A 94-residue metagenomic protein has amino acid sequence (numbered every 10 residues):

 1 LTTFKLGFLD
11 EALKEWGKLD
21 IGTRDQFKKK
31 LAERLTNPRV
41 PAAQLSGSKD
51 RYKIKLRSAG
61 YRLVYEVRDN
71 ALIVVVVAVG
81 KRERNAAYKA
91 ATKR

Functional and structural regions predicted by a protein language model:
L1-G7, E11-K14, K18, D25 (+3 more regions): Enriched for short, Lys/Arg-rich terminal
L19-T23, Q44-G47: Short, mixed-charge, low-aromatic patches
K29-R57: A short, surface-exposed loop/turn module that caps and links secondary-structure elements
